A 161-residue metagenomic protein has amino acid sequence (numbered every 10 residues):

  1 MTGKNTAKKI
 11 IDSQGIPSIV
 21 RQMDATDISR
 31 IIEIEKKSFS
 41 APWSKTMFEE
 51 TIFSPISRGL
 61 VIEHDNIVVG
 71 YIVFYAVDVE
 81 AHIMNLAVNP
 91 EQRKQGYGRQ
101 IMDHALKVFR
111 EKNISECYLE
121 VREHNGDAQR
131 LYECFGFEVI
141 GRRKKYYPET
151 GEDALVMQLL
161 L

Functional and structural regions predicted by a protein language model:
T2, T6, E120, E133 (+1 more regions): Conserved catalytic-core motifs of GNAT/GCN5-like acyltransferases
G3, S13-Q14, Q22-E91, M102-H104 (+2 more regions): Acetyl-CoA-dependent GNAT
M23, L60, A87, F135 (+2 more regions): Non-heme di-metal
N89-Q95, E123-N125: Active-site acidic-Proline motif in GNAT/NAT acetyltransferases
K94-K107, R130-C134: Conserved acetyl-CoA-binding loop-helix of GNAT-fold acetyltransferases
Q95, K112-S115: Short coil/turn segments at alpha/beta junctions that flank glycine-rich nucleotide-binding fingerprints
S115, R122-G126, K145-L161: C-terminal "cap" of GNAT-fold acetyltransferases
